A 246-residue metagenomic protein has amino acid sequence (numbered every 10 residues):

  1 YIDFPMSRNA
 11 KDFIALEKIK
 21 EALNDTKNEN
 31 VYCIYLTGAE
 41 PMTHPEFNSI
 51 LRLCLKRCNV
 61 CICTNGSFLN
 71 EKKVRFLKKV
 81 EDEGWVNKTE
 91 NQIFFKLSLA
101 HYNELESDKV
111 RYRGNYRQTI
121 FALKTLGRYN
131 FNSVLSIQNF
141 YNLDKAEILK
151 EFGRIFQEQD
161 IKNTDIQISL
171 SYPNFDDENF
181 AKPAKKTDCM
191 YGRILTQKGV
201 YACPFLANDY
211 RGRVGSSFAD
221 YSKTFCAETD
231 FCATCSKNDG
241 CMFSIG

Functional and structural regions predicted by a protein language model:
Y1-I14: Canonical Radical SAM [4Fe-4S] cluster-binding loop centered on the CxxxCxxC motif and its immediate flanking residues
M6, E40-M42, G66-F68, H101-N103 (+3 more regions): Active-site-proximal loop/turn and secondary-structure-junction residues that shape catalytic pockets, frequently
L16-L36, H44-Q138: Radical SAM/AdoMet-radical enzyme domain recognition
I50-C58, K145-I166: Short, electropositive alpha-helical surface patch
C61-I62, V134-S136, D165-Q167, I194 (+1 more regions): A structural signal for short, well-ordered beta-strand segments and their strand-loop junctions that often border
L69-K72, L143-E147: Short, charged/polar "capping" segments at the starts of alpha-helices and the immediately preceding loops
L105, Q138-A146, N163-P183, N208-Y210: Flexible glycine/acidic-rich beta-alpha junction loops that bind and position SAM and/or redox cofactors in anaerobic
S171-G246: Accessory C-terminal segments flanking Radical SAM cores
